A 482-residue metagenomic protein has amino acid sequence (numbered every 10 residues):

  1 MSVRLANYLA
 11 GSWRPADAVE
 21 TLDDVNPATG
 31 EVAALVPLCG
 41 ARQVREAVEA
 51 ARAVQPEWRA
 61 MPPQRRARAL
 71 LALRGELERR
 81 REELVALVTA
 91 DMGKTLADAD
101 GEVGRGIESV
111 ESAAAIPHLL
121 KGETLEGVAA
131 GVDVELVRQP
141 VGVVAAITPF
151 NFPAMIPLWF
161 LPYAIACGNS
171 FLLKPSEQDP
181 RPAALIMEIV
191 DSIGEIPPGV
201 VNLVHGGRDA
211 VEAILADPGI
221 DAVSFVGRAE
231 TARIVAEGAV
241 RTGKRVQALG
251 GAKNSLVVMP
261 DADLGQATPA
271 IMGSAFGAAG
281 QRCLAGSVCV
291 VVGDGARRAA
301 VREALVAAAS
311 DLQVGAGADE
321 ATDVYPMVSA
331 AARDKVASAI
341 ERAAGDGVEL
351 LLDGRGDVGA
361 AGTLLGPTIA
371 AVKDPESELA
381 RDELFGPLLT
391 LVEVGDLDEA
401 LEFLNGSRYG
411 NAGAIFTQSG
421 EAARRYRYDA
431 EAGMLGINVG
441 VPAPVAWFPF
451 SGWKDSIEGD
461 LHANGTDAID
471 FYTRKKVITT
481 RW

Functional and structural regions predicted by a protein language model:
M1-A28: Hydrophobic face of amphipathic alpha-helices that form TPR/SEL1-like repeat modules and related alpha-solenoid
P27, A41-V44, P63, R81 (+5 more regions): Residues at or immediately preceding the N-termini of alpha-helices
T29-A34, E195, I220, V257 (+3 more regions): Conserved C-terminal structural/oligomerization subdomain of aldehyde/semialdehyde dehydrogenase
G30, A51, R66, V88 (+10 more regions): Residue-level signal for inorganic ion chemistry
E31-L120: Glycine-rich loop-to-alpha-helix module at the N-terminal edge of alpha/beta enzyme cores
A33-C39, V54-A60, A146, L256-M259 (+5 more regions): Short, well-ordered beta-strand elements within core beta-sheets of diverse protein domains
G122-Q266, A304, V394, G459: Rossmann-like NAD(P) dinucleotide-binding subdomain of oxidoreductase/dehydrogenase enzymes
E230-D374, D398, I437: ALDH superfamily catalytic-core signature
